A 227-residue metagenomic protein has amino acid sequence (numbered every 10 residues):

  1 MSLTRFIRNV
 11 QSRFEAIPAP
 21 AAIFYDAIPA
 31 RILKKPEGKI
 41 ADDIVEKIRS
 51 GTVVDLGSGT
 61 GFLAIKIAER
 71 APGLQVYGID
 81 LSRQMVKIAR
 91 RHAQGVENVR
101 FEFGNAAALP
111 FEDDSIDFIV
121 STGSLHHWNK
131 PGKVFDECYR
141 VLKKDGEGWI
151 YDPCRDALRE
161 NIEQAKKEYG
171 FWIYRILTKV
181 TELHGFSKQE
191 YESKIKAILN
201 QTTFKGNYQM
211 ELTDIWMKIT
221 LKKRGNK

Functional and structural regions predicted by a protein language model:
M1-I48, F62-K66: Conserved class I S-adenosyl-L-methionine
N9, Y151-T202, G206-M217: C-terminal alpha-helical "lid/dimerization" subdomain adjacent to the S-adenosyl-L-methionine
V54-L56, T60-A108: Class I SAM-dependent methyltransferase SAM/SAH-binding core
V120: A conserved beta-strand element that flanks and buttresses the S-adenosyl-L-methionine
H126-H127: A short His-aromatic
G132-K144: A short glycine-rich, Lys/Arg-flanked "PGG" loop and its adjoining helix->strand segment in the class I
I219-K227: C-terminal lobe and adjacent flexible extensions of AdoMet/dcAdoMet transferase-like proteins
